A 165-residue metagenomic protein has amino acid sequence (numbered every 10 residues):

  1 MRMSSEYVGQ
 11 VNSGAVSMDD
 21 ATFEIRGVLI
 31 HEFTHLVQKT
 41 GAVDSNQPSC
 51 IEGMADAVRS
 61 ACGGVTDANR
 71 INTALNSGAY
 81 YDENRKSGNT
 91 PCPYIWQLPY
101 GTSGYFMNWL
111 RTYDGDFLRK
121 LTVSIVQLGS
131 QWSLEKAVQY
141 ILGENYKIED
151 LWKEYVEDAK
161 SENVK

Functional and structural regions predicted by a protein language model:
M1-A74: Zinc-dependent metallopeptidase catalytic helix centered on the HExxH motif and its immediate flanking segment
S4, A21, S77, D82 (+2 more regions): General structural signal for secondary-structure boundaries
S5, G78-A79, L98, K153: Intrinsically disordered, low-complexity segments enriched in small/polar residues
D19-V28, S45-S49, Y94-G101, T112-G115 (+1 more regions): Soluble non-cytosolic domains of exported or imported proteins
T40-D44, C92, R119-K120: Active-site nucleophile-His-acid catalytic modules used for acyl/amide transfer and hydrolysis across diverse enzymes
A61-S87, L110, G115-Q127: Short helix/loop segments within enzyme catalytic domains that coordinate or immediately flank catalytic cofactors
D82-S103: Active-site/pore-lining binding-face segments in mid-to-C-terminal subdomains
Q97-K165: Pan-zinc metallopeptidase signature
